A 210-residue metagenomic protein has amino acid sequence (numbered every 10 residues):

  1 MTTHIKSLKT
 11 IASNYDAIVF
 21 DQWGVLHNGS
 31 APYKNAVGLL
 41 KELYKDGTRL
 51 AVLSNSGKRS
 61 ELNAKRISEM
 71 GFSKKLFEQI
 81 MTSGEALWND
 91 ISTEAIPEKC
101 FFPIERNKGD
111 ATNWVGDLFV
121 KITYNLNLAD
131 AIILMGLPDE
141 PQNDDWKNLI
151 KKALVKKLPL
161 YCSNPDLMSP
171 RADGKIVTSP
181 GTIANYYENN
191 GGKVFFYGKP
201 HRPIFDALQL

Functional and structural regions predicted by a protein language model:
M1-L210: HAD-like aspartate-dependent phosphatase fold
